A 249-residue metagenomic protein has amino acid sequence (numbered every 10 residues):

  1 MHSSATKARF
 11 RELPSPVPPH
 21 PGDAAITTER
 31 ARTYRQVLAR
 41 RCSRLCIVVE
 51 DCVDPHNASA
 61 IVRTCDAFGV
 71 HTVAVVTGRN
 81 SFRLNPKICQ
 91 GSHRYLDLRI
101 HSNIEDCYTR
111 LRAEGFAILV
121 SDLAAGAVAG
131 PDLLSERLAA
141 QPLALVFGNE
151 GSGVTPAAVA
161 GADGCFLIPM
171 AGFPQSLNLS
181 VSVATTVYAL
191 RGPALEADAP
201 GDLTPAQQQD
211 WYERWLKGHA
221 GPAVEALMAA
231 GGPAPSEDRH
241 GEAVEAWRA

Functional and structural regions predicted by a protein language model:
M1-A249: Post-transcriptional modification and biogenesis factors for structured RNAs of the translation apparatus
